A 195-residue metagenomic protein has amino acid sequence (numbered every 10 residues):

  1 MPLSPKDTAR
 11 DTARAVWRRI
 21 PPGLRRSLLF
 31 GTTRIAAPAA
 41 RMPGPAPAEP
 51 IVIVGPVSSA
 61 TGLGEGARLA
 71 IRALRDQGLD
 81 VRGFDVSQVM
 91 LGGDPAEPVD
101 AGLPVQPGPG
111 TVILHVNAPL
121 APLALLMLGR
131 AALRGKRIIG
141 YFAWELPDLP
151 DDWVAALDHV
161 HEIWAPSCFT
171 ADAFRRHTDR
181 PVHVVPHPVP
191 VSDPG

Functional and structural regions predicted by a protein language model:
P2-V116: N-terminal pre-catalytic "stem/leader" segment of glycosyltransferase-like enzymes
V52-V54, D85, V89-A173: Extended catalytic core of nucleotide-activated donor transferases of GT-like folds
G64, A124, H177, P194-G195: Short, solvent-exposed loop/turn and secondary-structure capping segments
E65, L69, D151-D152, H177: Generic recognition of short, well-ordered alpha-helical segments
V81, I138, P181-V182: Hydrophobic anchor at the start of a short beta-strand that flanks the dinucleotide cofactor-binding loop
D148-D152, V189-G195: Acidic anion/phosphate-binding donor-loop and adjacent secondary structure in glycosyltransferase catalytic cores
A171-P190: Helix-loop-beta element that forms the nucleotide-linked donor phosphate-binding surface in glycosyltransferases
